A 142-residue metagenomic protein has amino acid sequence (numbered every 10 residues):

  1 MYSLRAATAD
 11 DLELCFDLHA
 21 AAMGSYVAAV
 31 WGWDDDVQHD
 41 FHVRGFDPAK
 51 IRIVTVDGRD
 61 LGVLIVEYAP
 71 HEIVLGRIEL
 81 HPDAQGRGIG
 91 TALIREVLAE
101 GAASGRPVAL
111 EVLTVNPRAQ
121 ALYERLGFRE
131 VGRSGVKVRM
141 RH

Functional and structural regions predicted by a protein language model:
Y2-D17: A short beta-loop-alpha structural element at the N-terminal edge of CoA-dependent acyl/N-acetyltransferase catalytic
M23-V43: Conserved GNAT-fold acetyl-CoA-binding loop/helix
V43-I53, D60-G62: A short helix-loop-beta-strand connector motif used in the catalytic cores of GNAT acetyltransferases and, in some
R59-E67, V74-E79: Conserved beta-strand in the GNAT
E72, G101-L113: Conserved GNAT acetyl-CoA-binding A-motif
P82-Q85, A109-Q120, V136-H142: Conserved beta-strand-loop-alpha-helix junction that forms the acyl-donor binding cleft
G86-A99, A121-R125: Conserved acetyl-CoA-binding loop-helix of GNAT-fold acetyltransferases
